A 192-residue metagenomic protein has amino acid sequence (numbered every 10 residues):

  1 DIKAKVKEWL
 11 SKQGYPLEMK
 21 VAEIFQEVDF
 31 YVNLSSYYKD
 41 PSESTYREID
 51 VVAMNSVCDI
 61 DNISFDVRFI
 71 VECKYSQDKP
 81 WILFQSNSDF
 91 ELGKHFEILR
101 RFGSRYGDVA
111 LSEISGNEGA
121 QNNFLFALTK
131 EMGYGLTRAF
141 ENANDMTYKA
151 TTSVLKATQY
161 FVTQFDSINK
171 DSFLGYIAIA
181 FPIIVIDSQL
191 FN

Functional and structural regions predicted by a protein language model:
D1-N192: Intrinsically disordered, low-complexity Ser/Thr/Pro/Gly-rich regulatory segments
